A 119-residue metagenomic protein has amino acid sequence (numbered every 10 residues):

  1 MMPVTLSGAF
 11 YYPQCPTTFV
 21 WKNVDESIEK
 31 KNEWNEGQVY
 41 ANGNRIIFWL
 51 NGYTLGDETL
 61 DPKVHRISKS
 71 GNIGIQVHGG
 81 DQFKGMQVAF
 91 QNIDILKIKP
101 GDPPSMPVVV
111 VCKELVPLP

Functional and structural regions predicted by a protein language model:
M1-P119: Carbohydrate-interacting regions of secretory-pathway proteins
